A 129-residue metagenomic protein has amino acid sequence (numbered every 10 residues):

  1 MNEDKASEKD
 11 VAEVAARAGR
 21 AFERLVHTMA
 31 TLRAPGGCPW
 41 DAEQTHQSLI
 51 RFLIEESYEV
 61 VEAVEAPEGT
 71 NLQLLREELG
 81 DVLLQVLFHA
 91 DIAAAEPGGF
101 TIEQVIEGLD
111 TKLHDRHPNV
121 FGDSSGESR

Functional and structural regions predicted by a protein language model:
M1-L79, L84-R129: Flexible "arm" and connector segments at domain edges
